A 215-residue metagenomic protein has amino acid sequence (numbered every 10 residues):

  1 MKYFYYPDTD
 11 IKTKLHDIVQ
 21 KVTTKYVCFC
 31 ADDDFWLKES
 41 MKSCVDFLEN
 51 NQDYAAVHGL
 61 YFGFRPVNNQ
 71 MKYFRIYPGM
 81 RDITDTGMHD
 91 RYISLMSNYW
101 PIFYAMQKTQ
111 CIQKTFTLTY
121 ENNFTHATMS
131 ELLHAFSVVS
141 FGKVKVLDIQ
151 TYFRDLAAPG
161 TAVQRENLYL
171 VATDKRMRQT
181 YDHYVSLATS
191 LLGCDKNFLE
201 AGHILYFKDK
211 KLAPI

Functional and structural regions predicted by a protein language model:
M1-A172: Nucleotide-sugar donor-binding/catalytic module of glycosyltransferases that assemble extracellular/cell-envelope
A162-I215: Terminal low-complexity segments of carbohydrate-biosynthetic enzymes
